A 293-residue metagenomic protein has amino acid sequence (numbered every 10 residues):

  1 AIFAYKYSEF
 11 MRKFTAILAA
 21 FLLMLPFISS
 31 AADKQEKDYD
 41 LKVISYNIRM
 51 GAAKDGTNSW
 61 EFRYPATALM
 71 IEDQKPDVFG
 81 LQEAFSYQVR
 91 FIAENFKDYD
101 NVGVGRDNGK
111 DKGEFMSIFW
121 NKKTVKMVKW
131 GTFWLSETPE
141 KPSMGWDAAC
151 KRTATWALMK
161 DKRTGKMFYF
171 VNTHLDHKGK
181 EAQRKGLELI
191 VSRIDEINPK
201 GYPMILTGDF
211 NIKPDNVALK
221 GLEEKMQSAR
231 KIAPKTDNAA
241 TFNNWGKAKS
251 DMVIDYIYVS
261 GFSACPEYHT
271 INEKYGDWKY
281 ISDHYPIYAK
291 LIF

Functional and structural regions predicted by a protein language model:
A1-E36: Bacterial Sec-dependent N-terminal signal peptides
R12-K13, I28-N95, N108-G113, E188 (+1 more regions): N-terminal, active-site-proximal structural segment of metallo-dependent hydrolase catalytic domains
D33, E181, K185, S192-M204 (+1 more regions): Metal-dependent phosphoester-hydrolase catalytic domains
D40-A52, M116, V128-F133, K166-D176: Active-site-proximal beta-strand elements of phosphoester/diester hydrolases
K42-S45, V78-Q82, V102-G103, M116-I118 (+7 more regions): Structural recognition of the beta-strand scaffold that forms the well-ordered cores of secreted hydrolase catalytic
S45-P65, D111, L135-A149, D176-G179 (+1 more regions): Acidic/histidine-rich helix-loop elements that form or flank divalent-metal/phosphate-binding sites at the catalytic
R49, F85, H174-D176, F210-K213 (+2 more regions): Catalytic metal-binding/acid-base residues of hydrolase active sites
V78-Y169, A264-I271: Structured beta-strand-rich core segments of catalytic domains in phosphoester-bond hydrolases
